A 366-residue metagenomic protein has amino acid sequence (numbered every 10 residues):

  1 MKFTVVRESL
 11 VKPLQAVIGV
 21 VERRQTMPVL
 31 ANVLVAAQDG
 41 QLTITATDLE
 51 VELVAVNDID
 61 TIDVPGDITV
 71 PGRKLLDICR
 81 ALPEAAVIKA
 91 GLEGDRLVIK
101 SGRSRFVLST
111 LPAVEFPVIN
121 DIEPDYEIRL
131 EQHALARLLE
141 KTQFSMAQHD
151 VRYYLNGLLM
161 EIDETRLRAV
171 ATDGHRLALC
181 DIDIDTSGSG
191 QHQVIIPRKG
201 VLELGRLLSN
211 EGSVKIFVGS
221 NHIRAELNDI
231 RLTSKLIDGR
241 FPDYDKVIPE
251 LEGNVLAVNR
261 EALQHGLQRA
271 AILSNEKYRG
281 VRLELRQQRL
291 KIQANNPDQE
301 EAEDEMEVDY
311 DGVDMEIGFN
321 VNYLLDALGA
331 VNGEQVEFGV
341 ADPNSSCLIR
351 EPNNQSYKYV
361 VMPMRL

Functional and structural regions predicted by a protein language model:
M1-L366: Structural preference for solvent-exposed beta-strand-turn elements and adjacent flexible terminal/loop segments within
